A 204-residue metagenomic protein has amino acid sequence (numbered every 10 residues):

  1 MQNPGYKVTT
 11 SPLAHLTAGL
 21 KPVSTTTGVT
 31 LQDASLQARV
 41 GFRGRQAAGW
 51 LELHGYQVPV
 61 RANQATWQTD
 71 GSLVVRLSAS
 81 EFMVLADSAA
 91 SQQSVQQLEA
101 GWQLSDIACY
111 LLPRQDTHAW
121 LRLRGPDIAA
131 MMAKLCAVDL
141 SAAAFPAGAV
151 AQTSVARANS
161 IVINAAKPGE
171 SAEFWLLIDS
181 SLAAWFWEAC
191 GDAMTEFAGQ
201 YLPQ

Functional and structural regions predicted by a protein language model:
M1-Q204: Basic, glycine/lysine-rich polyanion-binding surfaces/domains
